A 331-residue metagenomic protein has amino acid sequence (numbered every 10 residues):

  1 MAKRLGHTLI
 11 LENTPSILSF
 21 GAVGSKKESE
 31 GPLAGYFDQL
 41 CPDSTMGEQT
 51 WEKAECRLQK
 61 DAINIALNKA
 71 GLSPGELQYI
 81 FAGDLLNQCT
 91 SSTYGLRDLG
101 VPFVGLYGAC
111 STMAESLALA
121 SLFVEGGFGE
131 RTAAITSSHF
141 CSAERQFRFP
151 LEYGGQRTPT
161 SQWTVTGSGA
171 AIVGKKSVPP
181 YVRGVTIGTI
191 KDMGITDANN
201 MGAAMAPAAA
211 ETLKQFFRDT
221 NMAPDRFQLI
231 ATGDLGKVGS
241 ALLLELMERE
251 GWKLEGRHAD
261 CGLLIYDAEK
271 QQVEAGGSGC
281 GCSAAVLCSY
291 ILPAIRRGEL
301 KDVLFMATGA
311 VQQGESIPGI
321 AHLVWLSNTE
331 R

Functional and structural regions predicted by a protein language model:
M1-E52, P150-K214, D219, E255-E269 (+2 more regions): Condensing-enzyme catalytic core mediating Claisen C-C bond formation in acyl metabolism
A2-P32, K60, L86-N87, L96-R131 (+3 more regions): Claisen-condensing/thiolase-fold acyl-transfer catalytic domains that form or cleave C-C bonds in fatty acid
E55-G71, L117-L119, A204-D219, V286-I291: Short, well-ordered amphipathic alpha-helical segments that serve as non-catalytic structural scaffolds within diverse
A62-V101: Membrane helical hairpin/interfacial module
S73-Y79, E130-R131, A223-R226, K301-D302: Short acidic capping loops at alpha-helix termini that bridge into adjacent secondary structure
P74-G75, G126-I135, P180-V182: Short secondary-structure capping/junction motifs at helix and strand boundaries
C89-T90, F140-R145, K191-G194, Q312-G314: Short, well-ordered, mixed-charge alpha-helical segments that flank or form enzyme active sites
G95-P102, S121, E125, C141-W163: Cofactor- and metal-binding active-site motifs of prokaryotic enzymes that mediate redox/radical or nucleophilic
